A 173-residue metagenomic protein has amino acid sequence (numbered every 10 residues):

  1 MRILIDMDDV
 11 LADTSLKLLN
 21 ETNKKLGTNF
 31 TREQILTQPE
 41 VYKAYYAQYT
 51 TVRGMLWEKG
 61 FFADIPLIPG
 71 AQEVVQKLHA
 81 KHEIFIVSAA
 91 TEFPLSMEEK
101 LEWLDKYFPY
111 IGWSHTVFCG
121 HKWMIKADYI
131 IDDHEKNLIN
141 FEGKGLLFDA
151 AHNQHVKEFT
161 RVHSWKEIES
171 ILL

Functional and structural regions predicted by a protein language model:
M1-T51: Active-site neighborhood of HAD-like aspartate-dependent phosphohydrolases
G54-V87, F93-E98: Short, acidic loop-to-helix structural element flanking the phosphoryl-transfer center in phosphate-processing enzymes
E83-F85, Y129, L146: A structural signal for isolated positions on well-ordered beta-strands in alpha/beta enzyme cores
V87-N140: Substrate-recognition "cap/lid" segment bordering the active-site pocket of phosphatases
I131-K166: Acidic, Mg2+-coordinating phosphoryl-transfer loop and its flanking beta/alpha structural elements, shared across
K166-L173: Short amphipathic alpha-helix with an adjacent loop that forms part of the alpha/beta core around
